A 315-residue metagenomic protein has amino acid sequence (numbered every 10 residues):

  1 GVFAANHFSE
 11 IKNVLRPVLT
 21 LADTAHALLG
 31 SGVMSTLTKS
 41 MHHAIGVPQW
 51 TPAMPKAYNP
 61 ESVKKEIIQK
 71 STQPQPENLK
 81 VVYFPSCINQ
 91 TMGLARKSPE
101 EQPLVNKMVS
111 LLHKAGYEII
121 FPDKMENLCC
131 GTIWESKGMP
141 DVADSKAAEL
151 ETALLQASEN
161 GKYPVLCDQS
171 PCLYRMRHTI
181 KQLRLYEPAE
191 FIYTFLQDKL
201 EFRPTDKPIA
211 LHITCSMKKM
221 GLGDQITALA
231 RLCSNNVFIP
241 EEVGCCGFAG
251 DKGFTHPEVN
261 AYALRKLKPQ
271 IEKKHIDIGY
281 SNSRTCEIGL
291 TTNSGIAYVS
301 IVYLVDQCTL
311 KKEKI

Functional and structural regions predicted by a protein language model:
G1-I315: Iron-sulfur cluster-binding electron-transfer modules in prokaryotic oxidoreductases
